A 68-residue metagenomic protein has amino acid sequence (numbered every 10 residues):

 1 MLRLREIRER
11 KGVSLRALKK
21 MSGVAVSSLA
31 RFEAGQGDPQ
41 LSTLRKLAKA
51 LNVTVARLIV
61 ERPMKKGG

Functional and structural regions predicted by a protein language model:
L2, V26, L41-L44: Short alpha-helical elements of helix-turn-helix
L2-M21, K46: Short basic helix-loop element that most often maps to the first helix and adjoining turn of HTH DNA-binding modules
E6, R10, R31, K49 (+1 more regions): Short, charged recognition helix plus adjacent turn of helix-turn-helix-like nucleic-acid-binding domains
S14-A17, R31, Q40-S42: Residues at the start of alpha-helices and the adjacent loop-to-helix junctions
R16, S27, A56: Key DNA-contact positions within bacterial/archaeal DNA-binding proteins
G23-P39: Recognition helix of helix-turn-helix/homeodomain-like DNA-binding domains that insert into the DNA major groove
Q40-R57: DNA major-groove recognition helix of helix-turn-helix/homeodomain DNA-binding modules
